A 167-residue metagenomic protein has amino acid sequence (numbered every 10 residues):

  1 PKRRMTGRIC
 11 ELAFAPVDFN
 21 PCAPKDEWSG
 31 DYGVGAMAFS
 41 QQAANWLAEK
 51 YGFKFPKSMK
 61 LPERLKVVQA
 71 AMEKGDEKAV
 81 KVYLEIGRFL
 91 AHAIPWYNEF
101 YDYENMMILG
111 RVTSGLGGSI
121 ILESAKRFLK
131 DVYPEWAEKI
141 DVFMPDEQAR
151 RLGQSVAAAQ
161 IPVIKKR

Functional and structural regions predicted by a protein language model:
R3-V17: Acidic, glycine-rich loop-and-beta core segments that form the ion-binding/anion-interacting portion of active sites
F19, A23-R167: ATP-binding/phosphotransfer module of carbohydrate and carboxylate kinases, centering on a glycine-rich
